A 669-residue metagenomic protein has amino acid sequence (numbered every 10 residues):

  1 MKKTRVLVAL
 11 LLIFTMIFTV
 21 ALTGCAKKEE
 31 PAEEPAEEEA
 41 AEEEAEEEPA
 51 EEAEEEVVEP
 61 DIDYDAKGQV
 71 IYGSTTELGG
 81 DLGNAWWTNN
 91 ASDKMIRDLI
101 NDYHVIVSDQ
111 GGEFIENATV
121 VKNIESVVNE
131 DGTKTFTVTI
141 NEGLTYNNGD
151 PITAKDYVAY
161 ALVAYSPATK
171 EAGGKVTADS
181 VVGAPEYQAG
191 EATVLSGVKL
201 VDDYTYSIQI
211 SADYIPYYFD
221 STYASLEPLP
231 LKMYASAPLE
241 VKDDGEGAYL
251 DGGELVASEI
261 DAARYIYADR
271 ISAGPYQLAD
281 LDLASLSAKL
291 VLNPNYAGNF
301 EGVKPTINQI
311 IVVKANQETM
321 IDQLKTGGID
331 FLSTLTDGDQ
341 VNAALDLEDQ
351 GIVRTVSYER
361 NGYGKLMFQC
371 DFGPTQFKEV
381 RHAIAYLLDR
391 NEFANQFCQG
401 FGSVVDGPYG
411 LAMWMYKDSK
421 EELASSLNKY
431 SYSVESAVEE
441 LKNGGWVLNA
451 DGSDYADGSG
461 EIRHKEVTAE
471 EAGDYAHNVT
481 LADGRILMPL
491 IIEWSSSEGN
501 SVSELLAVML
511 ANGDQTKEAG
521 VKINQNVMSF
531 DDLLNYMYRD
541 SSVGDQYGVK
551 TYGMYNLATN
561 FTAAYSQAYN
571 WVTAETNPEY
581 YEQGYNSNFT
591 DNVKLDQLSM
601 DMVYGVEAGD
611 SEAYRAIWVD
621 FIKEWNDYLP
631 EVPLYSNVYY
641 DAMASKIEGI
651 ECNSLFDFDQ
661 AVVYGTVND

Functional and structural regions predicted by a protein language model:
E52, V58, N524-N535, Y565-A644 (+1 more regions): Extracytoplasmic/peripheral linker and loop segments enriched in polar/acidic and small residues with frequent Thr/Pro
I71-D131: N-terminal lobe/hinge region of extracytoplasmic solute-binding protein
D109-Q110, A224-P305, Q309, T319 (+1 more regions): Gly/Pro-rich hinge or "lid" segments in bacterial periplasmic/extracellular proteins
K122-T177, V201, S207, Q323 (+2 more regions): Aromatic- and charge-enriched surface segment that lines or borders ligand/interaction sites
K170-V181, A279-V291, N295, I311-F372 (+4 more regions): Extracellular/periplasmic solute-recognition and catalytic clefts
G174-G253: Surface-exposed binding/hinge segments that line and control ligand-binding clefts or catalytic entry sites
F377-D514: Append "and occasionally in soluble cytosolic enzymes with long acidic Gly/Pro-rich linkers
D641-D669: Long beta-strand-rich cores associated with HINT superfamily self-processing modules
